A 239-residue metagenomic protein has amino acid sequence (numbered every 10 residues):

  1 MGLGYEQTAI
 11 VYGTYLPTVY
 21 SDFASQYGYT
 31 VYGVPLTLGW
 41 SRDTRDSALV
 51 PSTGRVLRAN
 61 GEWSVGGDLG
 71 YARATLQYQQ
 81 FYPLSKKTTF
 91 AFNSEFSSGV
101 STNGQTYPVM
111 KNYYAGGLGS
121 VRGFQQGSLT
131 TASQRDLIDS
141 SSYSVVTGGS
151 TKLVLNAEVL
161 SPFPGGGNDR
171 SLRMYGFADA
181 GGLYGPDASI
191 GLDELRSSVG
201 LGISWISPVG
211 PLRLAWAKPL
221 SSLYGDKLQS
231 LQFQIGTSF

Functional and structural regions predicted by a protein language model:
G2-L172, G176-A180, Y184-P186, L192 (+2 more regions): C-terminal outer-membrane beta-barrel translocator/porin domains of Gram-negative envelope proteins and their
D169, L195-F239: In a subset of proteins, long, contiguous C-terminal domains/tails are tracked
